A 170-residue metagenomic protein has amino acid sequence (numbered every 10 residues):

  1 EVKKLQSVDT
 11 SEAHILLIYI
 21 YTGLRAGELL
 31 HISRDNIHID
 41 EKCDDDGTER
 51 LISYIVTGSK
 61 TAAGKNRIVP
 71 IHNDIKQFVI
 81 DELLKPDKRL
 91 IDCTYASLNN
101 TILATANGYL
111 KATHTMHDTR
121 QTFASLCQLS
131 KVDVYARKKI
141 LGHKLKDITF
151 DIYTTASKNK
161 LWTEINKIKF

Functional and structural regions predicted by a protein language model:
E1-A26, L30, R120: Basic, Lys/Arg- and aromatic-enriched nucleic-acid-binding interface segment
K3-Q6, T22, H31-F78: Conserved tyrosine-mediated DNA breakage-rejoining catalytic core shared by Y-recombinases
S7-D9, T22, L83-L90, N99-K139 (+1 more regions): Short, basic (Lys/Arg/His-rich) helix/loop patches that form interaction surfaces in the mid-to-C-terminal regions
E12, R50-L51, K65, L110 (+1 more regions): Exposed loop/turn and edge beta-strand positions of beta-sandwich/beta-sheet ligand-binding modules
E28, T61, A136: Acidic donor-binding helix in nucleotide-sugar-dependent glycosyltransferases
K60, L141-F170: Catalytic-site neighborhood detector that most strongly recognizes the C-terminal catalytic loop/helix of tyrosine
K60-A104: C-terminal catalytic core of Y-nucleophile DNA break-rejoin enzymes
